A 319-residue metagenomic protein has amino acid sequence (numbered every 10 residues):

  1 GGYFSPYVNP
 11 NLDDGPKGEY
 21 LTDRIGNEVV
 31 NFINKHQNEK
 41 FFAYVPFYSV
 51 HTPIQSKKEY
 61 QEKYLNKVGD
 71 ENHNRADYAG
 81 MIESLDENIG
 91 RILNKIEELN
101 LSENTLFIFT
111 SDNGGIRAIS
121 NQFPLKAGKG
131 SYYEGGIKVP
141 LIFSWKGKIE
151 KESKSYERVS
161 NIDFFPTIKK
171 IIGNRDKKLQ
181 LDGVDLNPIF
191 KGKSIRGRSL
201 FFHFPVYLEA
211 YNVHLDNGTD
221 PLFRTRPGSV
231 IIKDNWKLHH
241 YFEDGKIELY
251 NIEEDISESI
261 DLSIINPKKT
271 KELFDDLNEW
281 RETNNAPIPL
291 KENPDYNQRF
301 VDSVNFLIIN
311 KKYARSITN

Functional and structural regions predicted by a protein language model:
G1-F41, F47-S49, P53-S56, Y211-P221: Formylglycine-dependent
L12-E19, N74-A79, K148-R158, I171-K178 (+2 more regions): Active-site rim elements
Y20, R24-N34, E62-N104: A long, amphipathic alpha-helix that forms part of the scaffold/cap immediately adjacent to metal-dependent active
V29-D77, I116, Q122-F123: Active-site His/acidic residue clusters
Q37-A43, L101-F107, I195-R198, D234-W236: Loop/turn elements at helix/coil->beta-strand transitions in domains of secreted/extracellular proteins
P53-E59, N94-K148, S160, I309 (+1 more regions): Histidine-centered active-site microenvironments of extracellular/periplasmic hydrolases and transferases
G115-S120, P124-Y132, I149-E150, E157 (+1 more regions): C-terminal cap/loop subdomain of S1 sulfatases and analogous C-terminal strand-loop tails that border
F164, F201, Y207, E243-K246 (+1 more regions): Long, internal low-complexity/basic segments
